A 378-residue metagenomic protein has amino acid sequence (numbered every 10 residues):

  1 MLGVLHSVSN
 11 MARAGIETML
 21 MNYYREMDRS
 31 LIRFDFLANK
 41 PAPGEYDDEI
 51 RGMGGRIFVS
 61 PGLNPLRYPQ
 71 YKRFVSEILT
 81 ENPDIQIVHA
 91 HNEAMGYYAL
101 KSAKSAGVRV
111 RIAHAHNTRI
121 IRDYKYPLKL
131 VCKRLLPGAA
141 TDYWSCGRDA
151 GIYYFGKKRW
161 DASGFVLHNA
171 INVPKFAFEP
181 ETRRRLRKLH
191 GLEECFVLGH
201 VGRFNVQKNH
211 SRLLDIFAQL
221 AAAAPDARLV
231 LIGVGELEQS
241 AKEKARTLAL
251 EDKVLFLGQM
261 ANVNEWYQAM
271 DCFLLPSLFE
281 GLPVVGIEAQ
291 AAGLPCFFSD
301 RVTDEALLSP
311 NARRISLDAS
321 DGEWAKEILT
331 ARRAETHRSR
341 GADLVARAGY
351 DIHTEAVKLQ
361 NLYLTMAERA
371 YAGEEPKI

Functional and structural regions predicted by a protein language model:
L2-R73, E236-E238, L362, P376-I378: N-terminal strand-loop element at the rim of the active site of nucleotide-sugar-dependent glycosyltransferases
A14-N22, F196, H200-Q219, E236-K242: A conserved mid-protein helix/loop that constitutes part of the nucleotide-sugar donor-binding site
N64-Q70, I152-G156, A170-L189, M366-A370: Acidic anion/phosphate-binding donor-loop and adjacent secondary structure in glycosyltransferase catalytic cores
A90-G96, A115: Short His-centered aromatic/hydrophobic patch
A139-A177: A short, active-site helix/loop in glycosyltransferases that binds the activated sugar's phosphate group
K242-G258: Nucleotide-activated donor-binding/catalytic signature segment of Leloir-type glycosyltransferases, i.e., the conserved
Q259, L278: Aromatic "clamp/platform" in nucleotide-sugar-dependent glycosyltransferases that forms part of the donor/acceptor
E305-E335, H353: Change "using UDP/GDP/dTDP sugars" to "using nucleotide sugars
